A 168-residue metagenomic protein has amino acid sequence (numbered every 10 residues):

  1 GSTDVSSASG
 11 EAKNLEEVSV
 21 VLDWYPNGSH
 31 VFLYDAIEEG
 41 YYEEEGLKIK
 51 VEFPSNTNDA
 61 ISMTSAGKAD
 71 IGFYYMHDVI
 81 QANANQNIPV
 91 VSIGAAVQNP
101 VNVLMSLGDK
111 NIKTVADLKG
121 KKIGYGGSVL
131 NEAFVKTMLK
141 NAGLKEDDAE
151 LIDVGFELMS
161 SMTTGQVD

Functional and structural regions predicted by a protein language model:
G1-L15: Short, low-complexity, disordered segments immediately C-terminal to signal peptides in bacterial exported proteins
E11-V154, S160-T164, D168: Short, glycine-/small- and polar/acidic-enriched structural segments that line small-molecule recognition paths
